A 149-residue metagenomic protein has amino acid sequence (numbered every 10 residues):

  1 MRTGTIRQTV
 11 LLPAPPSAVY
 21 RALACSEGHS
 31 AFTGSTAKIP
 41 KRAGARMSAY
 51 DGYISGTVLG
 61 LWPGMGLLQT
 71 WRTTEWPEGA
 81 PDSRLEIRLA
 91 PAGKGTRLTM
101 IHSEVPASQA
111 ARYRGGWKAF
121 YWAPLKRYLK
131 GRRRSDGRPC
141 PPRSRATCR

Functional and structural regions predicted by a protein language model:
M1-K38, C148-R149: Hydrophobic ligand-binding cavity/cleft-lining segments
A14, R46-Y50, R112: Alpha-helical scaffold segments that form or flank carboxylate-/histidine-based iron centers
S17, R21, G60, K94 (+3 more regions): Replace "anionic and nucleotidyl ligands
Y20-L23, Y50, T70-W71, W117 (+1 more regions): Tryptophan-centric aromatic hotspots in well-structured domains and transmembrane helices
A22, F32, T70, S108 (+1 more regions): Residues that scaffold the ATP/ADP-binding catalytic core of kinase and kinase-like folds
S30-K41, S48-E104: Hydrophobic-ligand binding "helix-grip"
E104-R149: A conserved amphipathic terminal alpha-helix motif
